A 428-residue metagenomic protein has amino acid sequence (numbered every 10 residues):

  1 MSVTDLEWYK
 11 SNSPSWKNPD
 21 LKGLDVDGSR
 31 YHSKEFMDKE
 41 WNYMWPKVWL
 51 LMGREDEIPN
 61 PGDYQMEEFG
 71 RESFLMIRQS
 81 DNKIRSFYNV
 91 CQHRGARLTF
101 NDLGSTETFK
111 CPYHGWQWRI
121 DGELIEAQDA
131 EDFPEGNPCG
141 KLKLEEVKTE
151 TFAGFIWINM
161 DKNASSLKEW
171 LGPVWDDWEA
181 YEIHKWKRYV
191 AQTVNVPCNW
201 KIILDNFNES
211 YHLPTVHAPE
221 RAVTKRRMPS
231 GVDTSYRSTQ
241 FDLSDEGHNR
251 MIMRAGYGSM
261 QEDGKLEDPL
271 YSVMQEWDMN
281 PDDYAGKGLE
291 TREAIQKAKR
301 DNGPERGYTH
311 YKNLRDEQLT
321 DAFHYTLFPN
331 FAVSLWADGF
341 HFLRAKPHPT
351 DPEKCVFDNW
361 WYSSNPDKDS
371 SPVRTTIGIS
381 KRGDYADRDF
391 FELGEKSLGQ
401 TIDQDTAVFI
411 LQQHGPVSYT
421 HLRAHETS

Functional and structural regions predicted by a protein language model:
S2-Y43, L50, N137-F152, I158-N159 (+2 more regions): Replace "small metal-dependent catalytic modules" with "small catalytic or cofactor-binding modules
G53-E55, T215-V223, Q412-H414: Short coil/turn segments at secondary-structure boundaries
E57-K162, S166-A180: Rieske [2Fe-2S] iron-sulfur-binding domain
D129-G136, L142-L144, K148-Y236: Rossmann-like dinucleotide-binding core of oxidoreductases
V190-A191, E395-Y419: Extended, acidic-biased charged interface segments
A191-Y311: Glycine-rich, aromatic-lined ligand/substrate-binding cores of catalytic and carbohydrate-binding domains
K312-T401, D405: Substrate-recognition/cap regions that form aromatic- and gly/pro-loop-enriched pockets for small-molecule ligands
T420-T427: Conserved small/polar residues in nucleotide/adenosyl-binding loops
